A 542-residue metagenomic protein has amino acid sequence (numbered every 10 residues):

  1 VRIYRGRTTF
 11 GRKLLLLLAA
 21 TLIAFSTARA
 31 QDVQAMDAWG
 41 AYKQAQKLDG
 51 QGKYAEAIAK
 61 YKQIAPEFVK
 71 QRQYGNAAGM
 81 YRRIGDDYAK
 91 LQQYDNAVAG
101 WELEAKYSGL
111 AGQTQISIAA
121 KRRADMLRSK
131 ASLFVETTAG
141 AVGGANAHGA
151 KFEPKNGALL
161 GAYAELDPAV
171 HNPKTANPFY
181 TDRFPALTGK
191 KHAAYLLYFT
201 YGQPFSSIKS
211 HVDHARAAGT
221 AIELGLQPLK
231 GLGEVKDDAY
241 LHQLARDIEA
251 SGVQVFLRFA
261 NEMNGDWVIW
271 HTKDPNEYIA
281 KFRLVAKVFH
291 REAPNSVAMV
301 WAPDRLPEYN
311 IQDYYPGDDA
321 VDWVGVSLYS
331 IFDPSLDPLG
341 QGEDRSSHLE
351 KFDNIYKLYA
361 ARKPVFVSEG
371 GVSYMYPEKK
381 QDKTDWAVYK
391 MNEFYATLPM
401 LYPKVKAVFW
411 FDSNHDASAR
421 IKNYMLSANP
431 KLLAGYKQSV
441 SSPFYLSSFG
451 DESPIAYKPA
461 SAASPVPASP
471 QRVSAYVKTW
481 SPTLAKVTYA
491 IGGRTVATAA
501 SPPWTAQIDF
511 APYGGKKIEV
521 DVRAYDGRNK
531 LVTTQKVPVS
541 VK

Functional and structural regions predicted by a protein language model:
A35, Y42, R122-P204: Boundary/entry segment of secreted carbohydrate-active catalytic domains
F68, R72-G75, Y163-D247, T397 (+2 more regions): N-terminal carbohydrate-binding/catalytic regions of secreted carbohydrate-active enzymes
D125-E136, F409-S481, P512-V541: Aromatic-rich peripheral "rim/lid" segments of glycoside hydrolase catalytic domains that contact and position glycan
A158-E165, F256, F366-P454: Substrate-binding cleft of secreted/luminal carbohydrate-active enzymes
S210-G225, Y329-P377: Glycoside hydrolase catalytic-domain groove-lining segments
K236-W323, S327-S347, P377-W386, A417-G435: Active-site cleft segment of glycoside hydrolase catalytic domains centered on the general acid/base Glu
